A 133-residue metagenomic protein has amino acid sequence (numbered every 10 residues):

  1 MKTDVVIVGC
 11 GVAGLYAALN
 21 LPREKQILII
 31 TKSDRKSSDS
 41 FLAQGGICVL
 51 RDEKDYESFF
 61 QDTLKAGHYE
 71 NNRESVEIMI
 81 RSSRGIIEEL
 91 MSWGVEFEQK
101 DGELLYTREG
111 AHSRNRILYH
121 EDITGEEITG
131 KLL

Functional and structural regions predicted by a protein language model:
M1-K2, E109: A short, basic/flexible loop-to-alpha-helix module at the beginning of a structural domain
T3-I29: N-terminal Rossmann-like FAD-binding beta1-loop-alpha1 element of flavoenzymes
R35-L133: Conserved N-terminal/central alpha/beta ligand/cofactor-binding core
